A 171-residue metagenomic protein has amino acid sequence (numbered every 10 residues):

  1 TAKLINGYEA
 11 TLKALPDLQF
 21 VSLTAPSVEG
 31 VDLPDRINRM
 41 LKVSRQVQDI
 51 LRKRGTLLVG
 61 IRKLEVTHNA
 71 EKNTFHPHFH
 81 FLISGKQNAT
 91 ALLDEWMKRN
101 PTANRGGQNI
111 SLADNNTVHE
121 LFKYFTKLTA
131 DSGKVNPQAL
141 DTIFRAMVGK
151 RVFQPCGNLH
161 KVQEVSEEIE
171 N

Functional and structural regions predicted by a protein language model:
T1-F75, G85-N171: Right-hand nucleic-acid polymerase module
